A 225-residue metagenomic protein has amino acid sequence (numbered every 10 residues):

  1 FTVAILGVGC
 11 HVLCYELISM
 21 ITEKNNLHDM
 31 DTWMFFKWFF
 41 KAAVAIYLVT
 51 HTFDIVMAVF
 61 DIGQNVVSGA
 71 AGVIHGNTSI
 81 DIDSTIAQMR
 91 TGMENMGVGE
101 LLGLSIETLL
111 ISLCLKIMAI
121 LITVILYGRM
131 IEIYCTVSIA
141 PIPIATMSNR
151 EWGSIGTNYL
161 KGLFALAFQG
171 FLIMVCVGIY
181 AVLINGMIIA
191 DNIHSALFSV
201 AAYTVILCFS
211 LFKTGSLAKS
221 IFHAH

Functional and structural regions predicted by a protein language model:
F1-V8, I21: Binding/recognition "hotspot" determinant
G9-L13: The first (N-terminal) embedded transmembrane alpha-helix
C14-F36, L121-N149: Cytoplasmic juxtamembrane regions at transmembrane-helix boundaries
D29-T52, I155-A165: Alpha-helical transmembrane segments and their helix-start/interface "positive-inside/aromatic belt" motifs in integral
A42-I139, I173-H223: Non-cytosolic segments of integral membrane proteins
I144-K161, I189, S220-I221: Alpha-helical transmembrane segments
G162-M174: Alpha-helical transmembrane segments of multi-pass membrane proteins
